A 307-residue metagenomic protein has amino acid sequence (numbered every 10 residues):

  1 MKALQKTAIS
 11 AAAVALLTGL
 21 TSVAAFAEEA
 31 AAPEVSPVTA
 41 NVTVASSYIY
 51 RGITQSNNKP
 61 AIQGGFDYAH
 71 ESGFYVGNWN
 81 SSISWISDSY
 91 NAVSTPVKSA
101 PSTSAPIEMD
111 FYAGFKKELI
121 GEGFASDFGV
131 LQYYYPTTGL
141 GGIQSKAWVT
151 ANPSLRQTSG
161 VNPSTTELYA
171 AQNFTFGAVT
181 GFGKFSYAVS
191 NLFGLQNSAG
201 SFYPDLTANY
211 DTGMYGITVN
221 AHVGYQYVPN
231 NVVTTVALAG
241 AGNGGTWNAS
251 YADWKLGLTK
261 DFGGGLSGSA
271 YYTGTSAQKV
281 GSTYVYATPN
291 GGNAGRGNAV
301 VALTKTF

Functional and structural regions predicted by a protein language model:
M1-V35: Cleavable N-terminal export/targeting peptides
S36, N58-I62, A105-M109, F124 (+4 more regions): Residues that define the transmembrane beta-barrel architecture of outer-membrane proteins
V44-Y50, H70, N80-S84, K117 (+7 more regions): Transmembrane beta-strands of outer-membrane beta-barrel pores
D67-G73, G114-I120, N173-G177, N209-G213 (+2 more regions): Structural signature of outer-membrane beta-barrel channels/translocons
S72-N78, G121-S126, G177-G183, M214-N220 (+1 more regions): Repeated loop/turn-to-beta-strand initiation elements of outer-membrane beta-barrel proteins
S87-S89, V93-A199: Outer-membrane pore/translocation modules
V161-T246, Y251, T306: Detector for outer-membrane/organellar transmembrane beta-barrel domains, recognizing the amphipathic beta-strand
K260, G291-F307: Outer-membrane beta-barrel "beta-signal"
